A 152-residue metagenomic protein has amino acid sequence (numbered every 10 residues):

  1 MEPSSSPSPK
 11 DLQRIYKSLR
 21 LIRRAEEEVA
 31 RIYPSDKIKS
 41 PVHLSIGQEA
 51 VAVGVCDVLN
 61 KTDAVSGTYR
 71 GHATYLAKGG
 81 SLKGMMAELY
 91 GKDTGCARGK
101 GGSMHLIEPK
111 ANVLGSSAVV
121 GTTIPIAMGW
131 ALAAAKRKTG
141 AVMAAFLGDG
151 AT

Functional and structural regions predicted by a protein language model:
M1-K39, K61: Cofactor-/ligand-binding subdomain signature composed of acidic, glycine-rich, tryptophan-containing flexible loops
E27-R31, S35-T152: Cofactor-binding active-site loop characterized by glycine-rich and histidine/acidic residues
